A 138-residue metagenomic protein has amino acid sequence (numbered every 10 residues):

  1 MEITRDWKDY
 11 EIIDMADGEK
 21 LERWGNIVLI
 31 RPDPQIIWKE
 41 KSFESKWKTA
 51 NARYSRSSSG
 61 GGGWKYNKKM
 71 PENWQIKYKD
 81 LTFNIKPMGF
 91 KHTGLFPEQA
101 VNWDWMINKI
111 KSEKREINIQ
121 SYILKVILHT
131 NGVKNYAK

Functional and structural regions predicted by a protein language model:
M1-T4: N-terminal accessory targeting/assembly segments
D6-R23, L29-L95, D104: Non-catalytic substrate-recognition/targeting regions of SAM-dependent transferases
I27-V28, Q120: Structural motif
E98: N-terminal pre-P-loop "Q-motif" helix
I107-K138: Conserved SAM/SAH cofactor-binding pocket of Class I
